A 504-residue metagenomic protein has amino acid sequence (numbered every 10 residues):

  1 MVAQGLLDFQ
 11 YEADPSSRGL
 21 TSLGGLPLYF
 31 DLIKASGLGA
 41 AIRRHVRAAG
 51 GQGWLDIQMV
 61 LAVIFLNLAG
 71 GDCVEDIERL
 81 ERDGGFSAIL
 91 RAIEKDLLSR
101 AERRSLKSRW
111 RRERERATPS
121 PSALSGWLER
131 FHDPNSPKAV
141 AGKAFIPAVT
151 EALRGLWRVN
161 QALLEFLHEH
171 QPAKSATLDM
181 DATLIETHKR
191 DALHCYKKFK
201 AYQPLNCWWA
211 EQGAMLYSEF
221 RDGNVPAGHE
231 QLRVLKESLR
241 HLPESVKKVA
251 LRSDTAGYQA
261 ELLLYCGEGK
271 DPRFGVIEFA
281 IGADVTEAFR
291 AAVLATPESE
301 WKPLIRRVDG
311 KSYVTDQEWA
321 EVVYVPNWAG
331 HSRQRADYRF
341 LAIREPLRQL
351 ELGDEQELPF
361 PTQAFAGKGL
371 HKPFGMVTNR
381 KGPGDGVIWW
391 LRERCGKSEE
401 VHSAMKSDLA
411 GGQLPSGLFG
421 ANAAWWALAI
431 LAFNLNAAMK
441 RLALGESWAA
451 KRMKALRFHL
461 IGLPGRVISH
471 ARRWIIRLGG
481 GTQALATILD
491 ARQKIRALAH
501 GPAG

Functional and structural regions predicted by a protein language model:
M1-A201, N206-N224, L232-E244, P272 (+1 more regions): Dynamic "connector" segments at or just before major functional cores
V2-Y11, P15, G275-S407, Q493-G504: An anionic, glycine-rich sequence signature occurring as long contiguous blocks
A48-G51, D181, V249-Y258, G420: Conserved short loop/turn motifs at secondary-structure junctions
I77, G384-A424, L428-M439: Short amphipathic alpha-helical "interface-anchor" segments enriched in bulky aromatics
L80, A92-D96, V249-R252, A443-M453: Short, glycine/acidic-rich hinge or "gate" loops at secondary-structure transitions that mediate conformational
V225-A288: Domain-level cores of phosphate- or acyl-group-handling catalytic modules
G412-L478, T482: Basic, amphipathic alpha-helical segments enriched in Lys/Arg and hydrophobic/aromatic residues
